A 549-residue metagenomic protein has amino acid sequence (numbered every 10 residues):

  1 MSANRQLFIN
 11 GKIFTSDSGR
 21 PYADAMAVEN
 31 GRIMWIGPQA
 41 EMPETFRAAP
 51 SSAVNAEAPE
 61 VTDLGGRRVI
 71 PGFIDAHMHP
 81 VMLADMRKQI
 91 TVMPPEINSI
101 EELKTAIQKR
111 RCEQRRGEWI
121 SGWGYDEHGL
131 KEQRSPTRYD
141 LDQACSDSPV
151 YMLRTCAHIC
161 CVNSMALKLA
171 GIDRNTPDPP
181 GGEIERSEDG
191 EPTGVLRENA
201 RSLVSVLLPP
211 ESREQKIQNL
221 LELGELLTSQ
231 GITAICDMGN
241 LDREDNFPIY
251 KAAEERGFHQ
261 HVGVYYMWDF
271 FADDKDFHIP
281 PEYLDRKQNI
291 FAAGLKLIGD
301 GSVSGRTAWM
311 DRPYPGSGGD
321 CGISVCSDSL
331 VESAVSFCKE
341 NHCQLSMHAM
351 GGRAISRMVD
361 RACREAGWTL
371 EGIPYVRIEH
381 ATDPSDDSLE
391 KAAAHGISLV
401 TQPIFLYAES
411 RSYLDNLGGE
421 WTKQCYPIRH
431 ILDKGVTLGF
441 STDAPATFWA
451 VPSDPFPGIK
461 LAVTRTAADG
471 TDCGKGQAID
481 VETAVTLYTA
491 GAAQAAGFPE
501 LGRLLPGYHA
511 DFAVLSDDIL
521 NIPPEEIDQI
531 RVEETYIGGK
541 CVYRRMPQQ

Functional and structural regions predicted by a protein language model:
A3-N10, F14, S18-E29, I33-F277 (+6 more regions): Divalent metal-binding segments
W35-I36, G122, F512-L515, R544: A generic structural signal for residues embedded in beta-strands
A76, H395, A510: An anion/phosphate-binding loop that grips the pyrophosphate of nucleotide cofactors and donors
H79, N289-T307, I397-Y407, T464: Non-cysteine beta-strand/loop elements that form the S-adenosyl-L-methionine
R110, E525-R545: P-loop/Walker A phosphate-binding loop and immediately adjacent motor/lid segment at beta-alpha junctions
F247-K251, D274-P281, I355-G367, K391: Distinct, well-ordered alpha-helical segments
A253-E255, P281-K287, E371, A392-G396: Acidic (Asp/Glu)-rich catalytic clusters
S336-S346, R353-V376, H380-A381, D386-E390 (+3 more regions): His/Asp/Glu-enriched, well-ordered alpha-helical/loop segment that forms or immediately abuts the divalent-metal
